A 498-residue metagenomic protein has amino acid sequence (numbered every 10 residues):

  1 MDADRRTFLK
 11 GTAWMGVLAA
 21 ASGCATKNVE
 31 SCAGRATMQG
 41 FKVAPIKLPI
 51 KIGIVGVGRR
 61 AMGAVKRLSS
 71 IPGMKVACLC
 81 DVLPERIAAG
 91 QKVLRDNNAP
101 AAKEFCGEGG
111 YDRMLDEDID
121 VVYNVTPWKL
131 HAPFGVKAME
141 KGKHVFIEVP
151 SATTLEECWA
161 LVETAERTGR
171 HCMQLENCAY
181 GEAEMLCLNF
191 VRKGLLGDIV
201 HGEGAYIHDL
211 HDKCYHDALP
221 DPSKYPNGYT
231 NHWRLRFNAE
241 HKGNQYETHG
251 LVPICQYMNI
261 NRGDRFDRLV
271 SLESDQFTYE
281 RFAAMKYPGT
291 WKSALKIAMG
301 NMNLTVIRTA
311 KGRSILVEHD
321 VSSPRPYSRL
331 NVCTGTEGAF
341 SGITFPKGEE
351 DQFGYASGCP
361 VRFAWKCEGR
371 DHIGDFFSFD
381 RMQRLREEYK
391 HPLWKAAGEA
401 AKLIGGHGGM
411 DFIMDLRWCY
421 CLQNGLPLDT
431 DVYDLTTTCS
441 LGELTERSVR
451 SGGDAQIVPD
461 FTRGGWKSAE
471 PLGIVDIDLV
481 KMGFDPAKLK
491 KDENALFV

Functional and structural regions predicted by a protein language model:
D2, T7-N28: N-terminal export signals
G11-G16, A20, M38, M62-G63 (+3 more regions): C-terminal helical cap and adjacent loop that interface with cofactors, partners, or active-site loops
G23-R60, K66-S70: C-terminal segment of N-terminal export signals and the immediately downstream linker at the start of the mature
G56, R167-M173, C178-I297, L330 (+2 more regions): Predominantly a Rossmann-like dinucleotide-binding segment in NAD(P)-dependent oxidoreductases
A61-M62, H131: N-terminal Rossmann-fold NAD(P) dinucleotide-binding loop
K75-V93: NAD(P)-binding Rossmann-fold cofactor-contacting core
A102-I119: A structured beta-alpha segment of the ubiquitous adenosine-cofactor-binding alpha/beta core
D120-V121, P127-W128, A132-Y180, G194: Beta-strand-loop-alpha-helix segment that lines the small-molecule cofactor/substrate pocket of alpha/beta enzymes
